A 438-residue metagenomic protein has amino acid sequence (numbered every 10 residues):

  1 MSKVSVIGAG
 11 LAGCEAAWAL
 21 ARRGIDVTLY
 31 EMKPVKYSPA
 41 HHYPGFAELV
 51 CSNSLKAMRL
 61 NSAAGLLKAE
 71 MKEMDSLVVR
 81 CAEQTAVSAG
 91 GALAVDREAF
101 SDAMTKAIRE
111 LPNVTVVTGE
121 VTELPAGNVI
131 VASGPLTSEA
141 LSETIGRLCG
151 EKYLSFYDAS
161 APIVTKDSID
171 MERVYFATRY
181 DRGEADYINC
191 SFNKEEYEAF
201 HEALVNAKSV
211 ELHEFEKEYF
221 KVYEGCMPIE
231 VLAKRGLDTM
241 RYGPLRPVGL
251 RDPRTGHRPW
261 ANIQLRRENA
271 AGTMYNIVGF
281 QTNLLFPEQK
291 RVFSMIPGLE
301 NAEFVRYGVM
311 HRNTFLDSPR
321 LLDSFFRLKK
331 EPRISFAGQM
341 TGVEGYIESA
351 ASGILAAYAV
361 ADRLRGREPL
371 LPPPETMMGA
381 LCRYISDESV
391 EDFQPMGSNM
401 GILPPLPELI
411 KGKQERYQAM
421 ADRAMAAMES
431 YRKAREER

Functional and structural regions predicted by a protein language model:
M1-A12: Beta1/beta-strand and adjacent pyrophosphate-binding region of the FAD-binding site in flavoprotein oxidoreductases
W18-R80, P374-I385: N-terminal FAD cofactor-binding segment of flavoenzymes
L60-A64, K68, S76-A89, C149-D158 (+1 more regions): A short alpha-helix-loop-beta-strand transition element characteristic of N-terminal alpha/beta dinucleotide-binding
L66-E70, M74-V114: N-terminal Rossmann-like dinucleotide/flavin-binding domain of flavoprotein oxidoreductases that bind FAD/FMN
A107-R266, A271-F286, K290-R291: Predominantly flavin-linked oxidoreductase catalytic cores and closely associated redox partners
I277-Q281, L285-V343, A350-S352, L370-D387 (+2 more regions): A glycine-rich dinucleotide-binding beta-alpha-beta segment and adjacent secondary-structure elements that constitute
S349-L370: Internal hydrophobic alpha-helix adjacent to the cofactor/substrate pocket in enzyme cavities
F393-R438: C-terminal auxiliary extensions adjacent to catalytic cores
